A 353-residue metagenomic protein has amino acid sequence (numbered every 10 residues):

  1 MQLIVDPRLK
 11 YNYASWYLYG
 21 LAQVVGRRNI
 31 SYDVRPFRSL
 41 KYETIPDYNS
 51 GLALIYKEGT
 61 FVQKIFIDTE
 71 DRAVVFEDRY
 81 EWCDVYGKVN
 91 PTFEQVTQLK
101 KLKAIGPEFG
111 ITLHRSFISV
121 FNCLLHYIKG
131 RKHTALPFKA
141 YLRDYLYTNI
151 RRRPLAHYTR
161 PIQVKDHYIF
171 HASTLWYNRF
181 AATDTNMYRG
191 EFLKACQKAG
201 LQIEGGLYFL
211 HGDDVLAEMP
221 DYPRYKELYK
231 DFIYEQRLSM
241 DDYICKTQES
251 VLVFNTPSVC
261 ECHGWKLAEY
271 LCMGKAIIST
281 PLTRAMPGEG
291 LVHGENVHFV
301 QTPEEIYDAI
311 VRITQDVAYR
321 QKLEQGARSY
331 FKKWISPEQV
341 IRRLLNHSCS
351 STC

Functional and structural regions predicted by a protein language model:
M1-Q2, C349-C353: Short, intrinsically disordered terminal tails adjacent to the first/last structured region
Q2-A53, T60-E261, L282-E289: Nucleotide-sugar donor-binding catalytic core of glycosyltransferases
G59-T60, E305: Short strand-connecting beta-turns/loops that link adjacent beta-strands
P223-F232, Y243-S351: Catalytic binding pocket for nucleotide-activated donors in carbohydrate/polymer assembly enzymes
